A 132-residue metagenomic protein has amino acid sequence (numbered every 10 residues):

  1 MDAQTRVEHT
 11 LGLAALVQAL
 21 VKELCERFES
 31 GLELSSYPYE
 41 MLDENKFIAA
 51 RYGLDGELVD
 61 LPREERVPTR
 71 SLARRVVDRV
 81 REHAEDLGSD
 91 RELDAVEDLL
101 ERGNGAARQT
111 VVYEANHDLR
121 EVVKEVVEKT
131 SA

Functional and structural regions predicted by a protein language model:
M1-A132: C-terminal accessory/tail domains of diverse enzymes
